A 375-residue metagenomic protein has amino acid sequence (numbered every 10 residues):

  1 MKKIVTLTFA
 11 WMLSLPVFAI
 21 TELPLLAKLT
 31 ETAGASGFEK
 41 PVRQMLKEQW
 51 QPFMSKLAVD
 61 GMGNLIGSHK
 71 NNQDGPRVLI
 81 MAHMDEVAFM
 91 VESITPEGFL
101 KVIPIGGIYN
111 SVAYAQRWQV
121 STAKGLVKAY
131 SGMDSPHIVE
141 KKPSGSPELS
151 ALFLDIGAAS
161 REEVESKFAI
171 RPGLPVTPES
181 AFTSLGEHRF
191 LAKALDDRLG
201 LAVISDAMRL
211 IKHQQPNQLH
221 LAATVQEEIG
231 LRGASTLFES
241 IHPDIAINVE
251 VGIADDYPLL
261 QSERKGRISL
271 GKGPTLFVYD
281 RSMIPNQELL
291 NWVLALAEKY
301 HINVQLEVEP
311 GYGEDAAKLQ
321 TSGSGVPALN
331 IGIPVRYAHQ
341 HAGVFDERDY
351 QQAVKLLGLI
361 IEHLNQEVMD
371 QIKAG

Functional and structural regions predicted by a protein language model:
V5, F9, P16-G375: N-terminal hydrophobic/helix-forming segments and targeting peptides
